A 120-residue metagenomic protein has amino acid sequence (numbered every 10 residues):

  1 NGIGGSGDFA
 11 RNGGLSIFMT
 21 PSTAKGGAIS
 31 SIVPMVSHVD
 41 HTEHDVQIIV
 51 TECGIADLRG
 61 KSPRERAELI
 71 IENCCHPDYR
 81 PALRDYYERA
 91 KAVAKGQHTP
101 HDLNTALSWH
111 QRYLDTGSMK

Functional and structural regions predicted by a protein language model:
N1-K120: Conserved phosphate- and dinucleotide-binding cores of soluble alpha/beta proteins, encompassing both enzyme active
